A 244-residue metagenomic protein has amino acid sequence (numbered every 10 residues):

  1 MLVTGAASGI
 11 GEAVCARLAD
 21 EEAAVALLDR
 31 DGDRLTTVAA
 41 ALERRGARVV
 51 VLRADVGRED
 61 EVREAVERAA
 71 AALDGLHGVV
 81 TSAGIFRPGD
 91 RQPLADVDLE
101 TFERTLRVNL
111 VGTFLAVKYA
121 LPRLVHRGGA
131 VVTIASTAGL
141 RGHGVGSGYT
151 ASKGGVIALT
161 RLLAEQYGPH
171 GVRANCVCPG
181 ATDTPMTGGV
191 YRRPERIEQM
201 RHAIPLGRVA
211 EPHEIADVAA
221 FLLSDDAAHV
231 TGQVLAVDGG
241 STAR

Functional and structural regions predicted by a protein language model:
M1-A26: Canonical Rossmann dinucleotide-binding motif of NAD(H)/NADP(H)-dependent dehydrogenases/reductases, specifically
D74, G168, R173, V230-G232: Short, small/polar-rich loop/turn modules that mediate ligand/substrate recognition or access, typified
F86, R91, R141, A220 (+1 more regions): Short C-terminal tail/terminal secondary-structure segment of NAD(P)H-dependent dehydrogenase/reductase domains
D90-L94, D98-E103, M200: Substrate-binding pocket helix/loop in short-chain dehydrogenase/reductase
V117, S152, T160: Active-site helix of classical SDR
P122, A164-P169, A228: Alpha-helical segment proximal to the catalytic Tyr-Lys
S136: Residue(s) in the substrate-gating loop at a strand-loop-helix junction that position the organic substrate next
